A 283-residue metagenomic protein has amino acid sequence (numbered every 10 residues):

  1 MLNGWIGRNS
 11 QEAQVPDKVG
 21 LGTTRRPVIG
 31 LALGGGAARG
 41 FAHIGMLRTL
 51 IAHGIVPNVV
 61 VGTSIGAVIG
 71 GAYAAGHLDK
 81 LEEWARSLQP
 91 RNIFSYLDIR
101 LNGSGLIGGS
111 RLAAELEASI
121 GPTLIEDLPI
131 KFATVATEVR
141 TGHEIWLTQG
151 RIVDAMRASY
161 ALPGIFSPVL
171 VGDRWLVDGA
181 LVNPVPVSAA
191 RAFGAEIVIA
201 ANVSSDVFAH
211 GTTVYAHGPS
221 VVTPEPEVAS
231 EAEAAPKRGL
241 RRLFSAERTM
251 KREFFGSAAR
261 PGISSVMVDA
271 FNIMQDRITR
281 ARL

Functional and structural regions predicted by a protein language model:
M1-V60, M267: Helix-rich "cap/lid" substructures immediately adjacent to catalytic or cofactor-binding pockets
L2-S10, R25-I29, L78-E115, T137-R151 (+2 more regions): Non-catalytic peripheral regions of patatin-like phospholipases
G34, V56-A75: Catalytic nucleophile loop
G36, M46, G66, T134 (+5 more regions): Conserved small-residue
H43, G66-A67, N183: Catalytic nucleophile loop
G45-H53, A75-K80, G150-V153: A glycine- and small-aliphatic-rich helix-loop capping segment at beta-alpha/alpha-beta transitions that lines
E117, D154-P168, G179-P186: Active-site glycine-rich loop that binds ribose-phosphate moieties when present
I120-K131: A short alpha-helix-loop-beta-strand transition element characteristic of N-terminal alpha/beta dinucleotide-binding
